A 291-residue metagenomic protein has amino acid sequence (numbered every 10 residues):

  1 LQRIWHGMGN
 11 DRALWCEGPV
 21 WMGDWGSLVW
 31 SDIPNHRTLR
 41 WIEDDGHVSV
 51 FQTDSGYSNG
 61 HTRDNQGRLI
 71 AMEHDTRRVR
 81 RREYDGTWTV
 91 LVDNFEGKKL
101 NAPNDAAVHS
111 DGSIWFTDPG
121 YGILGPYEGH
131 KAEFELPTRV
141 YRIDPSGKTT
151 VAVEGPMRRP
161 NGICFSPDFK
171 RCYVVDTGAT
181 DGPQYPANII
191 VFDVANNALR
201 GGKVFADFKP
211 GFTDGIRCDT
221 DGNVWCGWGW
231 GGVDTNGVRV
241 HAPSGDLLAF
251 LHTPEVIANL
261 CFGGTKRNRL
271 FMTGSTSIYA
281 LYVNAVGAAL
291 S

Functional and structural regions predicted by a protein language model:
L1, M8-W25, D54-E73, R78 (+8 more regions): Beta-rich, blade/repeat-based domains predominating in secreted/periplasmic proteins but also intracellular
Q2-W5, S49-T53, T89-D93, V151-E154 (+3 more regions): Beta-propeller fold detector
G23-T53: Beta-propeller domains
R37-L39, R78-R80, T138-Y141, N188-I190 (+2 more regions): A short loop-to-beta-strand structural motif that recurs across blades of beta-propeller domains
I42-G46, E83-T87, D144-G147, D193-N197 (+2 more regions): Short loop/turn segments that connect beta-strands within beta-propeller blades
Y127-K131: Short, solvent-exposed loop/turn segments at secondary-structure boundaries
D181-A187, A198-K203, G211, V233 (+1 more regions): Beta-propeller domain segments
G231-S291: C-terminal closing repeat unit and adjoining cap/tail of repeat-based domains
